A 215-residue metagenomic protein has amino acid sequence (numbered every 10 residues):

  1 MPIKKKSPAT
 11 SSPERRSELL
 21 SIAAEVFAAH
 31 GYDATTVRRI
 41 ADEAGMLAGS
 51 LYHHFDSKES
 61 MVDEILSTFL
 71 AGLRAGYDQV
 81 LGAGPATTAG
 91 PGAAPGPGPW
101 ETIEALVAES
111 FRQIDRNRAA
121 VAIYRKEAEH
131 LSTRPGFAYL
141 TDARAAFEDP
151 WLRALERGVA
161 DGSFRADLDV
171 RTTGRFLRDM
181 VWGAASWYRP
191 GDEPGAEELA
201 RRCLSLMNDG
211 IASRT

Functional and structural regions predicted by a protein language model:
M1-E14, S21, E25, L81-A94 (+1 more regions): N-terminal intrinsically disordered/low-complexity leader segments
R15-A23, I40-A41, I65-Y77, W151: Generic hydrophobic, amphipathic alpha-helix propensity
R16-S17, V37, E59, D63 (+7 more regions): Short, structured helix-loop boundary elements
E18, I22, V26-S60, E64: Helix-turn-helix
E64, D78-A120, V170, G174-L177: Hydrophobic alpha-helical connector segments
A71-R74, D78, R116-A119, R134-D161 (+3 more regions): Amphipathic alpha-helical packing segments from all-alpha helical-bundle domains
T102, I114-P135, S186: Amphipathic alpha-helical segments used for helix-helix packing
R112-R116, I123, R153, R157 (+2 more regions): Amphipathic C-terminal alpha-helical segment
